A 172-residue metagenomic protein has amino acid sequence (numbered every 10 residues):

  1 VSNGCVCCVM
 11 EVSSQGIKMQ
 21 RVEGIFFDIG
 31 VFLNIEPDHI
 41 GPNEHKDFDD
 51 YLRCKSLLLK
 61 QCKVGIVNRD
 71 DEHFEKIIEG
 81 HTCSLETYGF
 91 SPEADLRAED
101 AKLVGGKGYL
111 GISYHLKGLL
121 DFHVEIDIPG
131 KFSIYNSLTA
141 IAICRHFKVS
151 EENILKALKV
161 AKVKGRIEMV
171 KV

Functional and structural regions predicted by a protein language model:
V1-G80: Flexible active-site lid/hinge loop adjacent to a nucleotide/diphosphate and Mg2+-phosphate binding pocket
E44-L52, E79-V172: Adenine nucleotide phosphate-binding catalytic loops in nucleotide-utilizing enzymes
